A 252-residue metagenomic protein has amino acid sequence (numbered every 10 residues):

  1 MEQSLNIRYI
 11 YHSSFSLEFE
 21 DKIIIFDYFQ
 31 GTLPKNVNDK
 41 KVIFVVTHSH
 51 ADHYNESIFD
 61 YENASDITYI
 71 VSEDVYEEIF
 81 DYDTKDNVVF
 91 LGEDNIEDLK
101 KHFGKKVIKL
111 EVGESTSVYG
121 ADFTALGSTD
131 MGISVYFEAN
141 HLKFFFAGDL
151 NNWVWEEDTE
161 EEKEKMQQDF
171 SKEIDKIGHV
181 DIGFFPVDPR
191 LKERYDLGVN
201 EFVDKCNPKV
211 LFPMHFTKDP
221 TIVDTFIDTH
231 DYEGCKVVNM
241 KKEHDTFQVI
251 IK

Functional and structural regions predicted by a protein language model:
M1-D39, E97-H179, E243-K252: Core dinuclear metal-dependent hydrolase active-site scaffold
S4-L5, I23, S65-Y69, K209-V210: Short active-site oxyanion
R8-H12, N87-V118, D196-K252: Binuclear metal-ion centers of metallo-dependent hydrolases, dominated by the metallo-beta-lactamase
I25, V45, I70, F144-A147 (+2 more regions): Structural motif
Q30-E78, K172-F184: Active-site metal-binding motif and surrounding structural segment of the metallo-beta-lactamase
G31-P34, H50-Y54, Y76-I79, E114-S117 (+4 more regions): Active-site environment of divalent metal-dependent phosphoester hydrolases
V37-D39, E56-F59, D81-T84, D158-T159 (+2 more regions): Short amphipathic alpha-helical segments
Q168-E173, K192-E201: A short, acidic, amphipathic alpha-helical segment used as a generic capping/interface helix at domain edges
